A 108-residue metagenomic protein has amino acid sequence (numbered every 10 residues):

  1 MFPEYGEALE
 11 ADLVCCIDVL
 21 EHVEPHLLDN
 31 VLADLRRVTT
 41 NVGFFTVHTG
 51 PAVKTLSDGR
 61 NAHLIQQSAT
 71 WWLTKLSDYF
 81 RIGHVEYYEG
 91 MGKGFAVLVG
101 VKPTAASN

Functional and structural regions predicted by a protein language model:
M1-L9, V23-N108: Class I (Rossmann-like) S-adenosyl-L-methionine-dependent methyltransferase catalytic domain, capturing the SAM-binding
C15: A conserved beta-strand element that flanks and buttresses the S-adenosyl-L-methionine
D18-E21: Catalytic acidic motif of RecA-like/P-loop NTPases
